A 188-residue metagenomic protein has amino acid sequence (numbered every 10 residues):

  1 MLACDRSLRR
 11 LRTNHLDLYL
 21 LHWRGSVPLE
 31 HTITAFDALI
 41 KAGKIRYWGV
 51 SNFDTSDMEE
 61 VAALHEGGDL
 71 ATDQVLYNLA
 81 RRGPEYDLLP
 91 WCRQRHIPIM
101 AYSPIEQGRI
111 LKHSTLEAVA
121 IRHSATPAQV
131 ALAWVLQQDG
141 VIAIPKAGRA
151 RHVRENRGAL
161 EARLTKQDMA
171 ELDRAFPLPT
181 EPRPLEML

Functional and structural regions predicted by a protein language model:
M1-L11, S56-E60: Short, acidic/polar
L2-A3, Y19, A133, N156: Generic alpha-helical secondary-structure signal
R9-V27: Active-site groove signature of glycoside hydrolases
R24-L188: Beta/alpha (TIM)-barrel catalytic core signal, keyed to glycine-rich beta->alpha loops juxtaposed to Asp/Glu that bind
